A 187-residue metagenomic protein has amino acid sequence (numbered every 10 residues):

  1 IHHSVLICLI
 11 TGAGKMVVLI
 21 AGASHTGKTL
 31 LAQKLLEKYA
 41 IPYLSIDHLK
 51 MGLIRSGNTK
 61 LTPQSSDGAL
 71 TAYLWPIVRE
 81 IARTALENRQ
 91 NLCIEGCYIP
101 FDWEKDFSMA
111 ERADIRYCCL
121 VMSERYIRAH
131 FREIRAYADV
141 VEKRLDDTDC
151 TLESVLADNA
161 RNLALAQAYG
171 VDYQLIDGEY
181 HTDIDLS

Functional and structural regions predicted by a protein language model:
I20: Hydrophobic anchor at the beta1->P-loop junction of P-loop NTPases
S24: The conserved Walker
G27: Conserved glycine(s) of the Walker
L30: Conserved Walker
Q33, E37-I77: Conserved substrate/cofactor phosphate-moiety recognition/catalytic segment in nucleotide-dependent phosphotransferases
L70-R112: Glycine-rich phosphate-binding loop used to anchor ATP phosphates in small-molecule kinases, encompassing both
I115-N159: A glycine- and Lys/Arg-enriched "phosphate-lid" helix/loop adjacent to the NTP-binding pocket of small-molecule kinases
A160-S187: NTP-dependent small-molecule kinase module
